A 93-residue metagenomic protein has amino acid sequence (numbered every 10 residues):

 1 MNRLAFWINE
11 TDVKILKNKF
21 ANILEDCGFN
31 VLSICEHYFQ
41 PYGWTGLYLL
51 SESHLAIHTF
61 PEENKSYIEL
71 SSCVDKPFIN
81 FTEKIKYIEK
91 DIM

Functional and structural regions predicted by a protein language model:
M1-M93: Polybasic/polar functional segments that serve as interface/processing modules
